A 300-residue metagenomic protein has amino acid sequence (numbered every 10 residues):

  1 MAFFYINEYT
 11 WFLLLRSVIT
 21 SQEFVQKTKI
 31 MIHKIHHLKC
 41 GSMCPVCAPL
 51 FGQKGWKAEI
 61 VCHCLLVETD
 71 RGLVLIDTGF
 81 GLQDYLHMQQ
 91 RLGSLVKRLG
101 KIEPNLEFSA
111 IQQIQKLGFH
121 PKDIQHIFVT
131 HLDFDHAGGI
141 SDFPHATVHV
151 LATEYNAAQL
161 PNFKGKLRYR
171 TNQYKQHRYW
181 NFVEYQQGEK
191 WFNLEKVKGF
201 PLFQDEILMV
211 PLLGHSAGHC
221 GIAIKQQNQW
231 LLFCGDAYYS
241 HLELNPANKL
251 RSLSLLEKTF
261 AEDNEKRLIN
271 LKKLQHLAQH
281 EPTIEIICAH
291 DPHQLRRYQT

Functional and structural regions predicted by a protein language model:
L15, I19-T20, F24-K101, K273 (+1 more regions): Zn-dependent metallo-beta-lactamase
H37, F51, C64-E68, V74 (+1 more regions): Core dinuclear metal-dependent hydrolase active-site scaffold
L50-K54, E59, V150, L160-Y179 (+3 more regions): C-terminal/domain-terminus segments
T78-G81, L132, G214-S216, G235-A237 (+1 more regions): Active-site metal-binding loops of divalent metal-dependent hydrolases
Q89-V150: Active-site metal-binding motif and surrounding structural segment of the metallo-beta-lactamase
R98-Q112, N228-T300: Cap/insert and terminal regions of metallo-dependent hydrolase folds
I102-F119, D123, A152-P211, T259-T283: Metallo-beta-lactamase
